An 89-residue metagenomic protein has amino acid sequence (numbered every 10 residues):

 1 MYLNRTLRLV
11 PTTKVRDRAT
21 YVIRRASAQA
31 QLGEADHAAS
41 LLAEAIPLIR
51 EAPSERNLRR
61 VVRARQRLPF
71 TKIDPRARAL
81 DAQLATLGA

Functional and structural regions predicted by a protein language model:
M1-N4: Helix-turn-helix repeat elements of alpha-solenoid scaffolds
V10-T12, R50-E51: Helix-capping and short linker residues that terminate individual alpha-solenoid repeat units
T13-R18, G33-H37: A glycine-rich, aromatic-flanked flexible loop/lid motif
R16, Y21, T86-A89: C-terminal intrinsically disordered extensions
D17, I23-Q31, A64: "A position-specific structural signal for the A-helix of alpha-solenoid helical repeats
E34-A89: C-terminal non-catalytic interaction modules
